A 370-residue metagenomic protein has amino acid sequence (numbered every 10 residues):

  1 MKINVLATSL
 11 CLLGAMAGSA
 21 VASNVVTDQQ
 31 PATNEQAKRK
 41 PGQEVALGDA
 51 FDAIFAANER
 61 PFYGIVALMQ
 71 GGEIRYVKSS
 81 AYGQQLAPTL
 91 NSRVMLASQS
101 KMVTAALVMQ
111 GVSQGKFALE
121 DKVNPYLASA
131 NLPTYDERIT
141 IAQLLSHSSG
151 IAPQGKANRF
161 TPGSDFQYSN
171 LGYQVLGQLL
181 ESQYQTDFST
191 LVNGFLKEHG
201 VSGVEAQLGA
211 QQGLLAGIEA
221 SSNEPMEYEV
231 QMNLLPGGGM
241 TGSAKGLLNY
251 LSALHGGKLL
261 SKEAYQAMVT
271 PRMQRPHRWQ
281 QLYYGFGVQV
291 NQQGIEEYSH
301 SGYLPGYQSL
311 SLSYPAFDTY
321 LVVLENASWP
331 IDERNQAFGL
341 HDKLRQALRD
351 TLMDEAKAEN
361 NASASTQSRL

Functional and structural regions predicted by a protein language model:
K2-A20: Gram-negative bacterial Sec-dependent N-terminal signal peptides
A22-S79, N193, E229-L370: Catalytic loop of the DD-peptidase/beta-lactamase superfamily, centered on the K-T-G motif and neighboring
N34, P41, A56, Q70 (+1 more regions): Active-site-proximal loop and beta-strand segments within enzyme catalytic domains
I65, D121-K122, L191, A206: Residue-level detector of family-conserved "landmark" positions at structurally sensitive sites
I74, L132-P305: Short, surface-exposed loop or secondary-structure junction motifs that flank catalytic or metal-binding residues
